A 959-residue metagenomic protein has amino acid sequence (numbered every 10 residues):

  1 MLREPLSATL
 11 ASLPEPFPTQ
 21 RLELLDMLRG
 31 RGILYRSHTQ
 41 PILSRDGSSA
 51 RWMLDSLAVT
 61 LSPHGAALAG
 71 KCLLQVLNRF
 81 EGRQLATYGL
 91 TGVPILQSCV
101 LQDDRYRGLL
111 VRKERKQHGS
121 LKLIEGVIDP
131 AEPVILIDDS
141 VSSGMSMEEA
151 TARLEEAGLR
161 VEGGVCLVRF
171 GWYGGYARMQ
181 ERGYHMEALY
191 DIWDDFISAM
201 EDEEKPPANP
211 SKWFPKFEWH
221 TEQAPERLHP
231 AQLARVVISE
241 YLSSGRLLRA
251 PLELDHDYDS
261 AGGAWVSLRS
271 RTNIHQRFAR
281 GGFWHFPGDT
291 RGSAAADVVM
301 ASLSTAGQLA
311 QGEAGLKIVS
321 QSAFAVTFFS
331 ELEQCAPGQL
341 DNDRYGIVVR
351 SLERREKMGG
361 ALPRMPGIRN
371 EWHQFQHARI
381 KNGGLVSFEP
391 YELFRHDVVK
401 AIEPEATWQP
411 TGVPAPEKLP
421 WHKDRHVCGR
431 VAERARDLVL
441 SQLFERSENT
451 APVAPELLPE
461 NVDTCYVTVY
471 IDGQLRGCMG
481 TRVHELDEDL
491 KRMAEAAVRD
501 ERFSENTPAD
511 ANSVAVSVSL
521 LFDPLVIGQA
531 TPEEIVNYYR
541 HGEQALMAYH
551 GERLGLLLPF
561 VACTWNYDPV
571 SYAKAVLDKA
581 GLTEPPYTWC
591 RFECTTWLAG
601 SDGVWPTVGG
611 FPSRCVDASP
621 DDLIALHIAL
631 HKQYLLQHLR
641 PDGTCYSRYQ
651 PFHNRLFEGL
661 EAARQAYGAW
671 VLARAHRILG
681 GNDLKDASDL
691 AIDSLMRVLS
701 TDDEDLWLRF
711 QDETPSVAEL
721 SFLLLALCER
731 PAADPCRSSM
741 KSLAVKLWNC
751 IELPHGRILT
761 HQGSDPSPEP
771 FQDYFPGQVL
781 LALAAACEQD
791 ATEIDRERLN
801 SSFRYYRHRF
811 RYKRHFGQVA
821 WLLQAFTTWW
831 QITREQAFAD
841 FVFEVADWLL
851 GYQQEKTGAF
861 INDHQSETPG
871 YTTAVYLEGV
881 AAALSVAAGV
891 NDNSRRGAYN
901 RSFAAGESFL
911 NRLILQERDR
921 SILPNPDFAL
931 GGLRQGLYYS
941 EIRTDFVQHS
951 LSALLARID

Functional and structural regions predicted by a protein language model:
L2-E81: Active-site-facing substrate-recognition patch
L2-G30, A152-P215: PRPP-dependent phosphoribosyltransferase catalytic core
V93-I135, S143-E149: Short, glycine/charge-rich flexible loops or terminal/linker lids adjacent to PRPP-binding catalytic cores
W213-V604: Basic nucleic-acid-binding interfaces
F611-D621, A666-N682, S721-P735, Q778-T792 (+3 more regions): Well-ordered alpha-helical scaffold segments within catalytic/enzyme domains
H627-T644, D683-D705, S738-I758, E788-R814 (+2 more regions): Long, well-ordered core segments of solenoidal/helical folds
P641-Y667, I692-M696, D703-D712, Q762-S767: Internal amphipathic alpha-helical repeat/solenoid segments
L660, E855, F860-D959: CBM-like carbohydrate-recognition segments
